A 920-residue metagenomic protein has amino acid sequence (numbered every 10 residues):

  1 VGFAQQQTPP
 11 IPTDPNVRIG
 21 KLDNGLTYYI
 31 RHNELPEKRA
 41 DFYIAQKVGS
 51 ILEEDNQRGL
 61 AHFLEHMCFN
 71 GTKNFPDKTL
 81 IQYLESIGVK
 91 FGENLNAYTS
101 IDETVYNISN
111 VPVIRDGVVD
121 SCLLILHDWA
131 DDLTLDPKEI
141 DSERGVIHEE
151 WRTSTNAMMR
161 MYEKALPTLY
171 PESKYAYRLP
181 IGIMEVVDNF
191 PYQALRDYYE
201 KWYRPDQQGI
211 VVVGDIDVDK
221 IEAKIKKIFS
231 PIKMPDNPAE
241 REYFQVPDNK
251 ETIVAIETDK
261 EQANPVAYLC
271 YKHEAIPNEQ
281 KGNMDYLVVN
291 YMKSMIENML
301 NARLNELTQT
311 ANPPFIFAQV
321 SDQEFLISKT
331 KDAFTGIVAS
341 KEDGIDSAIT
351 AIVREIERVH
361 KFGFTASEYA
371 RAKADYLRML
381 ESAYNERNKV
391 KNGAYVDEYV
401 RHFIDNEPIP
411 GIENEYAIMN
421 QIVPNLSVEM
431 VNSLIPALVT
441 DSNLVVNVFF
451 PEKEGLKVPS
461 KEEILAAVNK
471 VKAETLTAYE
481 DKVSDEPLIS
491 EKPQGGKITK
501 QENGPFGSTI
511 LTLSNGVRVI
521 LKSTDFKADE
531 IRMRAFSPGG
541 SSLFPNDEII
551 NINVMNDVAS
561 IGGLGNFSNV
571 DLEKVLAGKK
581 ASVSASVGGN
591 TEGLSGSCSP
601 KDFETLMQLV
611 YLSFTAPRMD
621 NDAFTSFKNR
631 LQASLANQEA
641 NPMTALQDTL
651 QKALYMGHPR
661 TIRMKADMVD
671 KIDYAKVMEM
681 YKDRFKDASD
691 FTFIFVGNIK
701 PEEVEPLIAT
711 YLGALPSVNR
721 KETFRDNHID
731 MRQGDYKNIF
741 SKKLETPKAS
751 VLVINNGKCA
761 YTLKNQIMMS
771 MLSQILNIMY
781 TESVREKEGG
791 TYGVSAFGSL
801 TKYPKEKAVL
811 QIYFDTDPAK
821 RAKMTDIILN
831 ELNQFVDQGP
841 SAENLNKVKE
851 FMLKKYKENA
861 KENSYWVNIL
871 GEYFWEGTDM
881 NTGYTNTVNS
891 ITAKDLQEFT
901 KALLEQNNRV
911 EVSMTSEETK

Functional and structural regions predicted by a protein language model:
A4-T27, D217-Y291, I296-N301, N305 (+12 more regions): Proteolytic maturation boundary segments
R31, P36-E53, L60-A61, K78-D128 (+14 more regions): M16 family metallopeptidases and their MPP-like homologs
M67-F75: Metal-associated gating/positioning segment near the N- to mid-region
Y83, D132-L135, E139-I140, V423-L434 (+3 more regions): Peptidyl-prolyl cis-trans isomerase
N96, Y199-W202, E257-D259, F325-S328 (+5 more regions): Replace "in large, NTP-powered and nucleic-acid-processing enzymes" with "in large, NTP-powered factors and other
E139-A194, Y198-Q207, V211-V213, V218-K226 (+2 more regions): Hydrophobic, small-residue-rich alpha-helical packing segments that form membrane-like cores
N189-I225, R663, M668-Y711: Internal metal/ion-chelating core segments
